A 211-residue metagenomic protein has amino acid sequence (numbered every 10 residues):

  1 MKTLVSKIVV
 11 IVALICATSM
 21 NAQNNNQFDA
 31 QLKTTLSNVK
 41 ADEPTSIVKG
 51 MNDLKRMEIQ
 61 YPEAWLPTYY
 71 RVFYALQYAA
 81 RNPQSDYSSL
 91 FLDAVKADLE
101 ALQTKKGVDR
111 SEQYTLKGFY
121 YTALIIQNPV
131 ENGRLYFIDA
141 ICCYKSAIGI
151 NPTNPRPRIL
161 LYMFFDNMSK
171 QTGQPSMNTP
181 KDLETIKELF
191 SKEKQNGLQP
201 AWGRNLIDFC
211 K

Functional and structural regions predicted by a protein language model:
M1-D29: Bacterial Sec-dependent N-terminal signal peptides
N24-S37, Q60-N82, G107-N128, N154-M168 (+1 more regions): Amphipathic alpha-helical repeat scaffolds of TPR domains
V39-D53, D86-D98, G133-I141, P180-E184: Helix-turn-helix repeat elements of alpha-solenoid scaffolds
M57, A101-Q103, S146-A147, T185-I186: Canonical positions in the second alpha-helix
Q60, K105-K106, I150, L189: Structural marker of alpha-solenoid helical repeat scaffolds
Y87-F119: Gram-negative (and chloroplast) outer-membrane scaffold detector with strong preference for beta-barrel transmembrane
N132-R158, M163-P175: Outer-membrane beta-barrel transmembrane domain signature
Q174-K211: Terminal, low-structured helical/coil segments at or just beyond the last alpha-helical repeat
